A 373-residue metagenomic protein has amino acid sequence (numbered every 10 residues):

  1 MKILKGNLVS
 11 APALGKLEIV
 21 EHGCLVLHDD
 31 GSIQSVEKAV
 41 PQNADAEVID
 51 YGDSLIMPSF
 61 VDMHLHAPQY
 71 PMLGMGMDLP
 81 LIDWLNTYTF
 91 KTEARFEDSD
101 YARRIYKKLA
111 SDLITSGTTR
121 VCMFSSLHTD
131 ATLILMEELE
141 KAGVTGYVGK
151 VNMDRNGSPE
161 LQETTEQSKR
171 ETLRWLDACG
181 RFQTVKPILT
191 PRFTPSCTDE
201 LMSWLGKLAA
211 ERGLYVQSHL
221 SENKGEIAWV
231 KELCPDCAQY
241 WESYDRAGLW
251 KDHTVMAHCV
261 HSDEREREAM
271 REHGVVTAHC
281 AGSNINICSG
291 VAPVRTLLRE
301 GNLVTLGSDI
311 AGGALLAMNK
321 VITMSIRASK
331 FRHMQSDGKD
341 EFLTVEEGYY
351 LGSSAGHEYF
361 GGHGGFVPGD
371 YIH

Functional and structural regions predicted by a protein language model:
M1-N43, L55: N-terminal metal-binding scaffold of metallo-dependent hydrolase/deaminase domains
K2-K5, Q42-D83, K107, I114-T115: Replace "His-x-His-based motif
L25, G31, D53, H64 (+13 more regions): Divalent metal-coordination and catalytic microenvironments
V26, L73-V144, S168-R181: Alpha-helical scaffold segments that flank or form the walls of functional sites
L73-A102, K150, R155-T165, N223-H253 (+2 more regions): Active-site gating loops and adjacent loop-to-helix segments of metal-dependent hydrolytic enzymes
D130-C259: Metal-coordinating catalytic core of metallo-dependent amide/deamination hydrolases
R246-H253, R295-H373: His/Asp/Glu-enriched, well-ordered alpha-helical/loop segment that forms or immediately abuts the divalent-metal
R265, E272-S308: A conserved active-site cap/scaffold subdomain adjacent to cofactor or substrate pockets
